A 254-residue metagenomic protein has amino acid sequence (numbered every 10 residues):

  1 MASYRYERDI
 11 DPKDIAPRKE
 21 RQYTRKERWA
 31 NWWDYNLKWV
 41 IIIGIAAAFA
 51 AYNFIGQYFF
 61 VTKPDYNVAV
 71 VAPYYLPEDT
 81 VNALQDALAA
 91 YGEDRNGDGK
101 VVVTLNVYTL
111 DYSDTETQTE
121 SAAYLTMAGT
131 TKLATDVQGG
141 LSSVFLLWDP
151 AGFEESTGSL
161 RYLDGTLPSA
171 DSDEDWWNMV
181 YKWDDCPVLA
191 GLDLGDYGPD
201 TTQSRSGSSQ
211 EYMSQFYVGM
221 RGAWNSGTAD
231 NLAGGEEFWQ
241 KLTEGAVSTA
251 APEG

Functional and structural regions predicted by a protein language model:
M1-E20: N-terminal intrinsically disordered, acidic low-complexity segments at the extreme N-terminus
Q22-W32: Cytosolic juxtamembrane amphipathic/interface segments immediately preceding and feeding into a transmembrane helix
Y35-Q57: Hydrophobic membrane-insertion alpha-helices, especially the h-region of bacterial N-terminal signal peptides
D65-Y74: Short, well-ordered beta-strand elements
E78-V101: Short, polar/charged alpha-helical segment
D94-T119: Acidic, glycine-anchored loop motifs typical of Ca2+
A122-V188: Extracytoplasmic "Venus flytrap"/periplasmic binding protein-like
G191-E253: Bilobed periplasmic-binding protein/Venus flytrap-like ligand-binding cleft at the lobe interface of extracytoplasmic
